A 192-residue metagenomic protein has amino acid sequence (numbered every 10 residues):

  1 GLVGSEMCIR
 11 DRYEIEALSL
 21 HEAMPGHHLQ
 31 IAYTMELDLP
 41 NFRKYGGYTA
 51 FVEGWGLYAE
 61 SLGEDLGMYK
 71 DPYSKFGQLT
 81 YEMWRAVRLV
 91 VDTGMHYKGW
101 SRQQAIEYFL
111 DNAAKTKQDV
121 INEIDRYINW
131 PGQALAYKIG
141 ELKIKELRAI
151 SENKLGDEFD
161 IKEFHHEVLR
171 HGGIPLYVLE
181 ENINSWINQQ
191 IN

Functional and structural regions predicted by a protein language model:
G1-I9: Single conserved hydrophobic/aromatic residue that forms the stacking wall/gate of nucleotide- or nucleobase-binding
R12-G26: Short alpha-helix carrying the canonical HExxH Zn2+-binding catalytic motif
Y13-E14, N41-T49, G77-Q78, V91-H96 (+1 more regions): Second-shell loop/turn segments in exported
A23-D38: Catalytic Zn2+-binding segment of zinc metalloproteases
Q30-Y33, F42-D71, R88-D92, N182: Post-HExxH zinc-binding segment in Zn-dependent metallohydrolases
E36, G63-K75, I150-E158: Inter-helical turn/loop segments and adjacent helix faces that build the functional surface of alpha-helical bundle
S61-I128: Long, amphipathic alpha-helical stalk/connector segments used for oligomerization, subunit docking, or mechanical
A113-N192: C-terminal, non-catalytic "cap/extension" segments appended to globular domains
